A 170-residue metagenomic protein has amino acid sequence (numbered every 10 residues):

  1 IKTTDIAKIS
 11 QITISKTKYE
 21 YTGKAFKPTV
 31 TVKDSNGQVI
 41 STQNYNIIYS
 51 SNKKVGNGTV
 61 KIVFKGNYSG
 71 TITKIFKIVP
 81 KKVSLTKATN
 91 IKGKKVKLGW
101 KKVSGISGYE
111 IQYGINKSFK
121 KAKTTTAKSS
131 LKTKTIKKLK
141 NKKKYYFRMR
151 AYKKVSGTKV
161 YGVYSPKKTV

Functional and structural regions predicted by a protein language model:
I1-D5, F76-P80, V170: Interdomain boundary/hinge segments at the C-termini of tandem beta-sandwich modules
T3-Q38: Solvent-exposed, low-complexity, repeat-rich "mucin-like" stalks and linkers
S35-S69: Serine/threonine-rich, repeat-prone extracellular segments and beta-strand-based repeat modules of secreted/surface
K65-S69, K153-V160: Short, solvent-exposed loop/turn segments at the edges of extracellular beta-sandwich modules
P80-G105, N141, T158-V170: Pro/Thr/Ser/Gly-rich low-complexity, intrinsically disordered linker/stalk tracts
G105-T126: Extracellular low-complexity, O-glycosylation-prone stalks/linkers
S130-T135: Short S/T/G- and acidic-enriched coil/turn segments that sit immediately N-terminal to beta-strands in beta-sandwich
I136-G157: Beta-strand-rich modules
